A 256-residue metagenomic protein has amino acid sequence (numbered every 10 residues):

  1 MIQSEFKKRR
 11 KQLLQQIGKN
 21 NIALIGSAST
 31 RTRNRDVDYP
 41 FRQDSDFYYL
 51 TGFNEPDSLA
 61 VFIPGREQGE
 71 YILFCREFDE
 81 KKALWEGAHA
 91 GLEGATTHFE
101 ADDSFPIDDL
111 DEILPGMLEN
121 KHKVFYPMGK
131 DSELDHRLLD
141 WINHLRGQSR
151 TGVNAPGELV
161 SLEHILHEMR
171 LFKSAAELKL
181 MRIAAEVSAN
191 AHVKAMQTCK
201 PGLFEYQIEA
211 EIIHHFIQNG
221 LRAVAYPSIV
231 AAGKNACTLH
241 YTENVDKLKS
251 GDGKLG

Functional and structural regions predicted by a protein language model:
M1-N190: A composition/biophysics-driven feature that prefers long, compositionally simple stretches
I17-G18, A28-S29, A195-M196, Q207 (+2 more regions): Gly/Pro-rich turn-and-neighbor structural signature
R35-F41, L139, H144-S149, V160-H167 (+2 more regions): Short catalytic-site patches enriched in acidic/histidine residues that coordinate or position cofactors/metals
V193-L203: C-terminal helix-coil-helix/basic helical segment that borders enzyme active sites and/or dimer interfaces and provides
